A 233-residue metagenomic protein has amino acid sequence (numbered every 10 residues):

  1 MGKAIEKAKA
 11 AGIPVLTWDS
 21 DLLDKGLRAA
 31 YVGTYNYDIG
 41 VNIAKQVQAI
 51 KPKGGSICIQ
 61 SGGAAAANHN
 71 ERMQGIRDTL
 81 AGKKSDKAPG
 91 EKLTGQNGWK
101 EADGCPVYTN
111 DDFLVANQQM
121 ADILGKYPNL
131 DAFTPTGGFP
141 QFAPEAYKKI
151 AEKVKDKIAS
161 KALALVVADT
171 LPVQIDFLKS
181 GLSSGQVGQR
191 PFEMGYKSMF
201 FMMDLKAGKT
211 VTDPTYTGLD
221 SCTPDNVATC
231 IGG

Functional and structural regions predicted by a protein language model:
M1-G233: A residue-level marker of the well-folded mature domains of exported/periplasmic proteins
